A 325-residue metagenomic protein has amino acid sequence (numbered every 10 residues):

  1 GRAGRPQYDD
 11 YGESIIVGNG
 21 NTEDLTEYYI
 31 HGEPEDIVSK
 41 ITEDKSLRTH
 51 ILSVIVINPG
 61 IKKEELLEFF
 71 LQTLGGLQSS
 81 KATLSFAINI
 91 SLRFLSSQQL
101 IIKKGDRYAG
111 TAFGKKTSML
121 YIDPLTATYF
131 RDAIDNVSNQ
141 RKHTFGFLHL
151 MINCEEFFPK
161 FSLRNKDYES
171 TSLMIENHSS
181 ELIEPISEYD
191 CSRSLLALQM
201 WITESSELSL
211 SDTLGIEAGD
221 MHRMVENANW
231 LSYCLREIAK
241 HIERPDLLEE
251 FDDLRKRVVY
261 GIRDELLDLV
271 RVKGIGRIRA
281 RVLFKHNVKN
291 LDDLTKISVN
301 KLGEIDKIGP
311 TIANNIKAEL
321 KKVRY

Functional and structural regions predicted by a protein language model:
R2-P6, V17, G32, V54-I57 (+3 more regions): Conserved, well-folded catalytic cores of nucleic-acid-processing and energy-transducing macromolecular machines
R2-Y28: Conserved segment of the helicase C-terminal RecA-like domain
G4-Q7, K40, V272-K273: Replace "in large, NTP-powered and nucleic-acid-processing enzymes" with "in large, NTP-powered factors and other
G32-M119, P124: Long, largely alpha-helical accessory region at the distal end of helicase-like NTP-driven motors
N89-S91, S97-Q98, I102-R271, R277: C-terminal helical accessory/scaffold domains
S96-S97, K285, E304: The C-terminal cap of the DNA-recognition helix in HTH/winged-HTH DNA-binding domains, marking the helix-to-coil
V282-F284, L294: Short alpha-helical segments in extracytoplasmic peptidoglycan/chitin-binding modules and envelope-associated proteins
